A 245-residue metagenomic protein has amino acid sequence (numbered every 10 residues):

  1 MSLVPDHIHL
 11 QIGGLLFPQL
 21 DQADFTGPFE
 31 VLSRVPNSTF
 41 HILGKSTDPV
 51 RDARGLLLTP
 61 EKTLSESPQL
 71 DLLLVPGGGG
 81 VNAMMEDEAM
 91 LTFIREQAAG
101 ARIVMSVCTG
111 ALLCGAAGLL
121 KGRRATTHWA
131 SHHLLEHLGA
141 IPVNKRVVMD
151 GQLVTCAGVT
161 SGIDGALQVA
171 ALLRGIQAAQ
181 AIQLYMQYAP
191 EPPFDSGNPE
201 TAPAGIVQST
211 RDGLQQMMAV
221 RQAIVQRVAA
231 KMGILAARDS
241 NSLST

Functional and structural regions predicted by a protein language model:
M1-V104, L112-G115, H132-L134, P142-N144 (+1 more regions): Extended, subdomain-level signal for the structured scaffold at the beginning of enzyme domains
D24, G158-G165: Catalytic-loop motifs flanking and including active-site residues across diverse enzymes
M85-E88, T126, A157: Residues at secondary-structure transition points
V104-M105, T126, V143, V154: Structural detector of well-ordered beta-strand residues that form the stable sheet scaffold of enzyme domains
L120-V147: A conserved active-site-flanking secondary-structure segment within enzyme catalytic domains
A125, V159, L172-I176: Alpha-helix boundary/capping and short turn/kink residues
Q152-G158: A short glycine-threonine-serine/GTX helix/turn-capping micro-motif
